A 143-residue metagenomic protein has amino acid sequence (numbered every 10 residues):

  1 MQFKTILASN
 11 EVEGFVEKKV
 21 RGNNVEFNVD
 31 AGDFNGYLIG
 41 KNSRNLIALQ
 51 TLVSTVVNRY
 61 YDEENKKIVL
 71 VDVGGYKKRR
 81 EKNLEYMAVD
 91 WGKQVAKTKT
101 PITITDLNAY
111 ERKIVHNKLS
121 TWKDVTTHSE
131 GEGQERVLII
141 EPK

Functional and structural regions predicted by a protein language model:
M1-K143: RNA-contacting regions in translation and RNA-metabolism proteins, encompassing KH/S1 modules where present
